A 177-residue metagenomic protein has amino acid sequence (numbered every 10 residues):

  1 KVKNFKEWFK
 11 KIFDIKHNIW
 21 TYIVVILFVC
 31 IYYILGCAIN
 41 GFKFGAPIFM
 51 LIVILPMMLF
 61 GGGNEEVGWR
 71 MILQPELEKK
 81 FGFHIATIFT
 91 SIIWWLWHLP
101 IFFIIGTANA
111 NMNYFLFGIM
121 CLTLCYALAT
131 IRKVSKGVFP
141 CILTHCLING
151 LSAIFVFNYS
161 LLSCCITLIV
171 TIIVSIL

Functional and structural regions predicted by a protein language model:
K1-G62, A153-L177: Specific transmembrane helices
I19-I26, L51-I52, H84-F89, F115-I119 (+2 more regions): Hydrophobic alpha-helical transmembrane segments
V29-C37, S91-I101, C146-I154: Aromatic-anchored segments of alpha-helical transmembrane domains
L35, P56, L73, L124-L128: Hydrophobic/aromatic residues in alpha-helical transmembrane segments
K43-L55, I105-M120: Juxtamembrane helix-entry segments on the extracytoplasmic side of multipass membrane proteins
G63-G68, I72-L73, L77, L96 (+3 more regions): Active-site His/Glu-centered metal-binding helix of metallohydrolases
N64-S91, K133-P140: Membrane-interface helix/loop boundary segments of multi-pass membrane proteins
M112-L168: Functionally important transmembrane alpha-helices
